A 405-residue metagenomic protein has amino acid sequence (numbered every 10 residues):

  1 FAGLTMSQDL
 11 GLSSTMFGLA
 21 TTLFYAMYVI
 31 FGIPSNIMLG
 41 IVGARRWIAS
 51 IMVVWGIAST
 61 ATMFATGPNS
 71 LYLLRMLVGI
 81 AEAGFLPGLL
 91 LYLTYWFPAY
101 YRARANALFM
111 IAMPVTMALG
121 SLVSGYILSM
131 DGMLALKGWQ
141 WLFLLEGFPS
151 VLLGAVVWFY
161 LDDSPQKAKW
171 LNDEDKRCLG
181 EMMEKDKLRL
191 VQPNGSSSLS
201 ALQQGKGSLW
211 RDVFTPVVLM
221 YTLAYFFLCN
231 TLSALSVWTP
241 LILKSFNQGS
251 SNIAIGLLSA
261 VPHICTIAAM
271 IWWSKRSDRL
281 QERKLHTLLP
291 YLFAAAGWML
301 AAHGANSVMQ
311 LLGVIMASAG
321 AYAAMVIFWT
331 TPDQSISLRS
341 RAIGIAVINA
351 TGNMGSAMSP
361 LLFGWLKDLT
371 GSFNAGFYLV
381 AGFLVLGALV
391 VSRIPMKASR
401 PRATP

Functional and structural regions predicted by a protein language model:
G11, G43, F64-S70, A81 (+3 more regions): Helix-breaking motifs and short loop linkers at transmembrane-helix boundaries and internal kinks in secondary membrane
I30-N69: Conserved MFS/SLC helix-loop-helix module at the cytosolic interface between two early adjacent transmembrane helices
F31-G43, A269-E282: Helix-to-loop junctions at the C-terminal end of transmembrane segments in multipass secondary transporters
G40-M52, D278-Y291: Cytoplasmic membrane-interface "Motif A"-like loop-to-helix N-cap segments of 12-TM Major Facilitator Superfamily
L74-I111: Cytoplasmic helix-loop-helix junction between adjacent transmembrane helices in 12-TM secondary transporters
R104-L128, P149-S150, N349-S359: Glycine-rich segments within core transmembrane alpha-helices of 12-TM secondary carriers
W210-S274, M325, W329, S359: Extracytoplasmic gate region of multi-pass secondary transporters
Q281-T331: C-terminal transmembrane helical hairpin of 12-TM major facilitator-type secondary transporters
